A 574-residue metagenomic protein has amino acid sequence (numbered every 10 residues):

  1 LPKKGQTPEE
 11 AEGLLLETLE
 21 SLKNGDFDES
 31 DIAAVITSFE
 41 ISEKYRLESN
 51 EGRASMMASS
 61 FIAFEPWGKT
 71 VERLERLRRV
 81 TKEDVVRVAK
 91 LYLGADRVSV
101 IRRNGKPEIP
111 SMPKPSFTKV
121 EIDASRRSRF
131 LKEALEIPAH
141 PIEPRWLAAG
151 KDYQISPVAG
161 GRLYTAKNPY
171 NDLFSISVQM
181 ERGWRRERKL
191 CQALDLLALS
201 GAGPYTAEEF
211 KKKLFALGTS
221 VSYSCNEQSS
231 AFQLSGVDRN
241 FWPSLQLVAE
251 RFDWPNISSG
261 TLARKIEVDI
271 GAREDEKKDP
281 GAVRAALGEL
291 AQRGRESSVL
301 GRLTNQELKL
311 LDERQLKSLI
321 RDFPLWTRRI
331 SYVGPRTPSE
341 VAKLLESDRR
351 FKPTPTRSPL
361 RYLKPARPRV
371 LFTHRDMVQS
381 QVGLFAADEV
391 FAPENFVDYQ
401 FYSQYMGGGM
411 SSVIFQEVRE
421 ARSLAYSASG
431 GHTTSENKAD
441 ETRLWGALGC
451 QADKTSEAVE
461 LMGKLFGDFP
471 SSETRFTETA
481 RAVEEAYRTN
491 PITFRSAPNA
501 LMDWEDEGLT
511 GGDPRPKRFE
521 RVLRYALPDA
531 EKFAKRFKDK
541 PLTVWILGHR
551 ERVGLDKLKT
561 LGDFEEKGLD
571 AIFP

Functional and structural regions predicted by a protein language model:
L1-L135, K212-T356, R422, S427-P574: Charge-rich, well-structured scaffold segments of protease-associated domains
P8-E12, L190, A207, F241 (+6 more regions): Short, charged, low-complexity patches
V88-A89, D152-I155, G161-K167, K317-I320 (+2 more regions): Short, surface-exposed beta-strand/loop micro-motifs that present aromatic residues
S99-N104, I155-A159, Y164-N171, L194: Segments forming glycine/polar-rich beta-alpha architectures that bind adenosine-containing cofactors
I122-A139, E143-A148, A159-K189, P355-V413 (+2 more regions): His/Glu-based metal-binding/catalytic segments typifying zinc-dependent metallopeptidases
R188-A202: Active-site SXXK
G203-K212: Short, well-structured active-site flanking segments
